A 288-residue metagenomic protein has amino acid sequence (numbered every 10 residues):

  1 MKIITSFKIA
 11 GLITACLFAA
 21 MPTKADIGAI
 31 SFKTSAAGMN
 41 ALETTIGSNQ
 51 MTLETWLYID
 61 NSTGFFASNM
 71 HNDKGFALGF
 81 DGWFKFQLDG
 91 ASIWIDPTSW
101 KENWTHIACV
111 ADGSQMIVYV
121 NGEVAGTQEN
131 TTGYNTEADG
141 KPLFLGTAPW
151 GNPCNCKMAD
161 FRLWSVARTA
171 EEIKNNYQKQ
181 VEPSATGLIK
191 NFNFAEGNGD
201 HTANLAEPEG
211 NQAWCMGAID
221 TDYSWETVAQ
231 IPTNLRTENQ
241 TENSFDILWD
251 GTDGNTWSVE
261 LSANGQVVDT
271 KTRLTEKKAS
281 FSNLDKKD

Functional and structural regions predicted by a protein language model:
K2-I3, A19-S35, K174-Q230: Extracytoplasmic low-complexity segments
F32-L88, K101, Q115-Y119, V166-I173 (+1 more regions): Extracellular glycan-recognition modules
M51-N61, N152-K179, G187-G199: Extracellular, beta-strand-rich glycan-interacting domains
D89-I95, Q128, E137-A159, A167-V181: Extracellular glycan-interaction patches encoded by glycine-rich segments
E102-A111, V118, R162: Short tryptophan-centered beta-strand motifs in secreted/extracellular beta-sheet-rich domains of glycan-recognition
V228-D253, K286: Pro/Thr/Ser/Gly-rich low-complexity, intrinsically disordered linker/stalk tracts
G251-E276: Extracellular low-complexity, O-glycosylation-prone stalks/linkers
F281-D288: Beta-strand-rich modules
